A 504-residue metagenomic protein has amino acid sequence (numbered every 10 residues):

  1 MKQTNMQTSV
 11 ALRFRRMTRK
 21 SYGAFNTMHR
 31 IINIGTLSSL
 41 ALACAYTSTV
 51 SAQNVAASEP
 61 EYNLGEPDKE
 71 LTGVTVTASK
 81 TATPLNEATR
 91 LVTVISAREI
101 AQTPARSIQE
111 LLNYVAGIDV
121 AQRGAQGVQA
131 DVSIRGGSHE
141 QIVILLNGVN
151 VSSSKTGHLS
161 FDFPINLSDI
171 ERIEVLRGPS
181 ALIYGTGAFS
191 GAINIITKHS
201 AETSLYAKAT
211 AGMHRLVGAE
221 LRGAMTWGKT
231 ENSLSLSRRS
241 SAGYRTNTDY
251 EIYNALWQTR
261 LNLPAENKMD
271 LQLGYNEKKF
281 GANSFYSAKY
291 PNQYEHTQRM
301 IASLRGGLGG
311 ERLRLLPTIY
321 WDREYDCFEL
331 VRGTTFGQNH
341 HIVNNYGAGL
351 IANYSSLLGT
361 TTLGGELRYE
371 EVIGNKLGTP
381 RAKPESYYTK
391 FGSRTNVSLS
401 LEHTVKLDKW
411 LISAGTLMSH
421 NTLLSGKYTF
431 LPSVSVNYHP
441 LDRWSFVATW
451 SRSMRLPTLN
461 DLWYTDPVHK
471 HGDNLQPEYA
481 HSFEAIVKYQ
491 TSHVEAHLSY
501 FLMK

Functional and structural regions predicted by a protein language model:
E70-A101, D131: N-terminal periplasmic "start-of-domain" segments of outer-membrane beta-barrel proteins
Q109, N113-V149: Extracytoplasmic beta-strand/coil segments of soluble accessory domains associated with Gram-negative outer-membrane
D131, N150-R177, I196-K198, W257: Short acidic/polar hinge/loop motifs at secondary-structure boundaries that mediate gating or recognition
S180, A192, T197-M225, S235-L236 (+2 more regions): Short strand-turn segments of transmembrane beta-barrel domains in outer membranes, especially the first one or two
A211-M213, W227-K229, R238-A242, Y275-K279 (+10 more regions): Transmembrane beta-strands of outer-membrane beta-barrel pores
A224-S240, L316-V331, T362-R368, N375 (+2 more regions): Surface-exposed extracellular loop regions of Gram-negative outer-membrane beta-barrel proteins
S241-T248, I252, E266-N345: Flexible loop and strand-edge segments within Gram-negative outer membrane beta-barrel domains
Y286-G310, S425, H439, S445 (+1 more regions): Outer-membrane beta-barrel signature, preferentially recognizing the C-terminal barrel domain of Gram-negative
